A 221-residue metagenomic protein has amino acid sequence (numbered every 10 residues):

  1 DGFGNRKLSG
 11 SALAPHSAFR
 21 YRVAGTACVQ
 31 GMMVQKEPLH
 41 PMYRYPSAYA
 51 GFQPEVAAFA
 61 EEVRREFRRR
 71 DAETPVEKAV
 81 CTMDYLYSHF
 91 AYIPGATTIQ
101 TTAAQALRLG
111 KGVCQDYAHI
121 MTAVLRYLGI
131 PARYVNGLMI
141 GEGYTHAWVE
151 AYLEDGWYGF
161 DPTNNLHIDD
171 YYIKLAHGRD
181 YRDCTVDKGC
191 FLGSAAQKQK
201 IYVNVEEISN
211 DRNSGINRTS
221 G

Functional and structural regions predicted by a protein language model:
D1-E61, R65, I130: Linear, non-domain "peripheral" regions
N5, A24, P46, H89 (+5 more regions): Generic secondary-structure boundary/loop-capping signal
V23-G25, V149, V203-V205: A structural signal for short, well-ordered beta-strand segments
G31, L39-G112, I120, Y181 (+1 more regions): Secondary-structure boundary elements
D116-A195: Hydrophobic/aromatic-rich core segments of domains that either
